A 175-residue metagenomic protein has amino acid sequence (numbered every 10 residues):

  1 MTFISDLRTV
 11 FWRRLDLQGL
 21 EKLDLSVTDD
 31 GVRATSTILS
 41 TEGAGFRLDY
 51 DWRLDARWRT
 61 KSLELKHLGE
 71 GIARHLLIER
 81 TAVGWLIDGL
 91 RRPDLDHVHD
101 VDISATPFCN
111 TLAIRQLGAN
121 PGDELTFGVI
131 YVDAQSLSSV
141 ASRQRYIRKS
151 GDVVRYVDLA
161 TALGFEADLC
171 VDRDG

Functional and structural regions predicted by a protein language model:
T2-K22, H75-A162: Solvent-exposed helix/loop surface patches that form functional interfaces
I4-D49: N-terminal ordered "arm"
K22-L25, D49-R53, Q144, A167-L169: Hydrophobic/aromatic beta-strand elements that line small-molecule binding cavities or substrate pockets in beta-rich
V27, L54, R80, K149 (+1 more regions): Generic beta-strand structural signal
V27-D29, L54-R59, N120: A short, structured loop/turn motif at beta-sheet edges
T37-T41, K66-L68, V157-L159: A generic structural motif
E42-L90: Hydrophobic/aromatic-rich structural module bridging two neighboring secondary-structure elements via a short loop
D51-R53, R155-G175: Gly/Pro-enriched, hydrophobic low-complexity segments that function as extracytoplasmic propeptides/linkers
